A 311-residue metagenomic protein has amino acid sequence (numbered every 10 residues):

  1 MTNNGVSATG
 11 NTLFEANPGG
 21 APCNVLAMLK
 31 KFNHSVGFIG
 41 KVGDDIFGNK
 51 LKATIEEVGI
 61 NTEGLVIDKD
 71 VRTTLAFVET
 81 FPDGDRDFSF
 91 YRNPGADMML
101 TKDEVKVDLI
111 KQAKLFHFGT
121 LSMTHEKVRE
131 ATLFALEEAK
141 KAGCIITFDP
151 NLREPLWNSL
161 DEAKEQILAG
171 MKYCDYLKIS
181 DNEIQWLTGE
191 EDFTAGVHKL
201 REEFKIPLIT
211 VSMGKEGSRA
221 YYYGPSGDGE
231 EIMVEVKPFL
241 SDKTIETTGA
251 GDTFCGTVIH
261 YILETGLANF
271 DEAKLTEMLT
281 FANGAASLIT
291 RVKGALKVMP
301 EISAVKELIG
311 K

Functional and structural regions predicted by a protein language model:
M1, T74, T120-T124, A286 (+1 more regions): Glycine-rich phosphate/pyrophosphate-binding beta-alpha loops
M1-S7: Positively charged, low-complexity intrinsically disordered leader regions
L13-P22, K41-G43, V66-D70, T248-G249: Active-site nucleophile and cofactor-binding loops and adjacent substrate-binding regions of central metabolic enzymes
N17, N24-S35, Y261-T265: Alpha-helix C-terminal capping segments
S35-T120, K306-K311: Conserved N-terminal subdomain of the carbohydrate kinase-like
M123-K199, I206-P207, E216-G217, Y223-P225: Conserved beta-alpha-beta core of the PfkB/ribokinase-like small-molecule kinase fold
E137, F193-K311: Conserved phosphate-binding/catalytic region of the ribokinase-like
